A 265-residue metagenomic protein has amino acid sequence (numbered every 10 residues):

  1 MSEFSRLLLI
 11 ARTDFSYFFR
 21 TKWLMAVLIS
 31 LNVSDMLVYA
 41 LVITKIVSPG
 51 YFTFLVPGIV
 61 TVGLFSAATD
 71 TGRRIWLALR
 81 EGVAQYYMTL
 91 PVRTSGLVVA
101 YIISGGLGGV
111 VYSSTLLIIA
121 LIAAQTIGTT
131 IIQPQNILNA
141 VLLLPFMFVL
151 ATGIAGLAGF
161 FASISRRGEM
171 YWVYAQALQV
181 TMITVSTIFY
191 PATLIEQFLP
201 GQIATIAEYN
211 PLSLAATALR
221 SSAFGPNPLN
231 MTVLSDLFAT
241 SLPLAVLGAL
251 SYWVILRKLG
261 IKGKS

Functional and structural regions predicted by a protein language model:
M1-L31, G260: Aromatic- and glycine-rich beta-strand/loop motifs that create alpha-glucan
S5-I10, I188-F238: Short hydrophobic, aromatic-rich alpha-helical segments embedded in or entering the lipid bilayer of multi-pass
Y17-I46, F52-A67, A177-T184, T240-A249: Hydrophobic alpha-helical transmembrane segments of multi-pass membrane transport/permease proteins
Y39, F52-A123: Hydrophobic alpha-helical transmembrane segments of multi-pass membrane transport proteins
I43-I46, A162-Y209: Transmembrane helix segments
T115-F146: Secretory targeting signals
L138-S165, S186, L242-G248: Hydrophobic alpha-helical transmembrane segments of polytopic membrane proteins
A223-S265: Junction motif at the cytosolic side of a transmembrane helix
